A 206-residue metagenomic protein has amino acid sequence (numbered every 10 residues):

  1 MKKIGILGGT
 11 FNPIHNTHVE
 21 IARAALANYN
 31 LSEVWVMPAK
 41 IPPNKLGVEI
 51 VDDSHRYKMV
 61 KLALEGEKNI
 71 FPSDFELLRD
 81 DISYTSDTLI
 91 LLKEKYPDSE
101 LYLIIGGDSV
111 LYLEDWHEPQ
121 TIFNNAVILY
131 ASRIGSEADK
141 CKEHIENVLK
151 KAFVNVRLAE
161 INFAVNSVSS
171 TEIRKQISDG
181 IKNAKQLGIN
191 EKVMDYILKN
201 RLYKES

Functional and structural regions predicted by a protein language model:
M1-S206: Nucleotidyltransferase catalytic core that binds NTPs
